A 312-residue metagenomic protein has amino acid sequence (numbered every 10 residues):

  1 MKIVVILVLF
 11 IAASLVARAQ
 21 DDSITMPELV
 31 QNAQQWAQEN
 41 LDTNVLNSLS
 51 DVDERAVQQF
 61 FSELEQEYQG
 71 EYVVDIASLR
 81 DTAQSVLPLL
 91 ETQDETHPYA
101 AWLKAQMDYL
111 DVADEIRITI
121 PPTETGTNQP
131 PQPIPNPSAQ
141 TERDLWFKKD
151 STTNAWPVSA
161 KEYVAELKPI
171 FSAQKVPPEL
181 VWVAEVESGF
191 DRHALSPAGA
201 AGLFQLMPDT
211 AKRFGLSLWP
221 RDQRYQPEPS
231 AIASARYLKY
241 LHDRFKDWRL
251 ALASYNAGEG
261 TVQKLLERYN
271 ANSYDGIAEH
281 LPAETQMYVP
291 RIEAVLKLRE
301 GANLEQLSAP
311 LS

Functional and structural regions predicted by a protein language model:
K2-A184, N272-S273, E279-H280, A294-V295 (+1 more regions): Cell-wall glycan-active module
W146-V158, E166-I170, D191-A200, L216-P227 (+3 more regions): Second-shell loop/turn segments in exported
A165, P169, V181, I232-K239 (+3 more regions): Solvent-exposed, polar/charged alpha-helical surfaces in well-ordered, non-transmembrane soluble domains, broadly
A173, E185-F190, L203-L216, A257-T261: Glycine-rich, acidic and aromatic/proline-enriched surface loops and short helix-turn segments that act as binding
K175-H193, S234, A251-N256: Short, functionally critical alpha-helical segments immediately adjacent to catalytic or ligand/cofactor-binding
A198-P220, A231-L238, K264, V289: Substrate-binding/active-site groove segments that recognize and process beta-1,4-linked N-acetyl-hexosamine
Q205-T210, N256-R268, V289-E305: A structural motif
L238-E267: Catalytic and binding regions of secreted/periplasmic enzymes and modules that target cell-wall glycans
